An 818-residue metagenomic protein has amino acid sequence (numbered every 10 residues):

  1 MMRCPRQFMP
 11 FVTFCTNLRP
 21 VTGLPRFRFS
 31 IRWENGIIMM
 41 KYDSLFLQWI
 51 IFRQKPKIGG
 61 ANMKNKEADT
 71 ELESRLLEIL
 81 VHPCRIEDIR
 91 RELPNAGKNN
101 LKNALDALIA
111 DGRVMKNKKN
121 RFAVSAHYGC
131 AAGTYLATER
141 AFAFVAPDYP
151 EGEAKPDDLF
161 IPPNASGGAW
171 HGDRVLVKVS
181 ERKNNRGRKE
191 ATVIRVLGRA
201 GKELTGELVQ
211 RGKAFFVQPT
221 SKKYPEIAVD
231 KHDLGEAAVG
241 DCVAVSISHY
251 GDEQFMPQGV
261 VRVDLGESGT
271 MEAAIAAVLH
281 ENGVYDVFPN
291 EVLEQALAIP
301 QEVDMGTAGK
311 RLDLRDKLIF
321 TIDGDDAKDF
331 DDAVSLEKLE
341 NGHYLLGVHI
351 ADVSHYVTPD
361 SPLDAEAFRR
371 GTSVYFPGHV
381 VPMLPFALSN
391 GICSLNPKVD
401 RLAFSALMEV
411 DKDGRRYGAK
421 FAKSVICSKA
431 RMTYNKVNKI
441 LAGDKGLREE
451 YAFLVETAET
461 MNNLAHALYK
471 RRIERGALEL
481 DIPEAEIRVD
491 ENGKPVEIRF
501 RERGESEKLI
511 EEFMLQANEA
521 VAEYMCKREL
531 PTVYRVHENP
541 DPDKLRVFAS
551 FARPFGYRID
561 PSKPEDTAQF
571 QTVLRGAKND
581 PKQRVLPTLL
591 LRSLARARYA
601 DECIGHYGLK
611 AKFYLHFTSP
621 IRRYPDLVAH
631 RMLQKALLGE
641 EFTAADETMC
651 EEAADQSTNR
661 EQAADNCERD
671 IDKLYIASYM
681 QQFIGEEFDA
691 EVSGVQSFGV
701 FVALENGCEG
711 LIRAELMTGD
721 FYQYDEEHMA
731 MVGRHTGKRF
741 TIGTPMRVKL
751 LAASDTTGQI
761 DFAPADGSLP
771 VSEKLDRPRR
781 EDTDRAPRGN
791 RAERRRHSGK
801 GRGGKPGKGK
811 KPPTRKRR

Functional and structural regions predicted by a protein language model:
P10, R91, V239, A244 (+9 more regions): Electropositive polyanion-binding surfaces
G36-G347, S354-D400, N438-K439, A730-M731 (+2 more regions): Charge-lined substrate channels and their catalytic hotspots, especially those that engage the 3′ end of RNA
E153-I161, Y224-V229, C708-Y724, S772-K774: A short macromolecule-binding patch
V177, V245, V695, V748-L750: A generic structural signal for residues embedded in beta-strands
G206, Q254, L751-A765: Internal insertion modules embedded within essential enzymes
R713-T756, I760, E773-E781, R785: Intrinsically disordered, low-complexity linker and terminal regions at domain boundaries
